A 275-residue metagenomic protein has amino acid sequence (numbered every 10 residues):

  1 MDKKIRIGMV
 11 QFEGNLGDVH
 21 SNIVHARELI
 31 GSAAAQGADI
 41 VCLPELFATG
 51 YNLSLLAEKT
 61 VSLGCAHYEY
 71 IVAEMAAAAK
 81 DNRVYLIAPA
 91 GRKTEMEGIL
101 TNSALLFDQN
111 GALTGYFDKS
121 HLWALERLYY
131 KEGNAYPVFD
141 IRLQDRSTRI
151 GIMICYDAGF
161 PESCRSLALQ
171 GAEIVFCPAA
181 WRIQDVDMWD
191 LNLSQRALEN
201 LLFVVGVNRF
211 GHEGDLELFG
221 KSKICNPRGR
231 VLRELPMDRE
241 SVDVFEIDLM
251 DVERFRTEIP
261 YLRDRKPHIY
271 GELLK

Functional and structural regions predicted by a protein language model:
D2-M9: Extreme N-terminal starter segment of soluble prokaryotic enzymes
Q11-L16: Short polar catalytic/cofactor-binding loops
V19, E28-N110, R182-L202: Cys-nucleophile CN-hydrolase/nitrilase-fold catalytic domain and related Cys-dependent amidase chemistry that acts on
T49, L56, L105, F117-W123 (+2 more regions): Short beta->alpha transition motifs characteristic of CBS
H67, E95-E173, R182-L191, Q195 (+3 more regions): Active-site catalytic loop in hydrolytic enzyme cores
Y68-I87, G159-V242: CN hydrolase (nitrilase-like) catalytic-core segments centered on the catalytic cysteine and neighboring Lys/Glu
P89-A90, S103-L106, P137, S222-I224 (+1 more regions): Short beta-strand scaffold segments in enzyme catalytic cores
E253-K275: A short C-terminal boundary segment appended to hydrolase-like catalytic domains
